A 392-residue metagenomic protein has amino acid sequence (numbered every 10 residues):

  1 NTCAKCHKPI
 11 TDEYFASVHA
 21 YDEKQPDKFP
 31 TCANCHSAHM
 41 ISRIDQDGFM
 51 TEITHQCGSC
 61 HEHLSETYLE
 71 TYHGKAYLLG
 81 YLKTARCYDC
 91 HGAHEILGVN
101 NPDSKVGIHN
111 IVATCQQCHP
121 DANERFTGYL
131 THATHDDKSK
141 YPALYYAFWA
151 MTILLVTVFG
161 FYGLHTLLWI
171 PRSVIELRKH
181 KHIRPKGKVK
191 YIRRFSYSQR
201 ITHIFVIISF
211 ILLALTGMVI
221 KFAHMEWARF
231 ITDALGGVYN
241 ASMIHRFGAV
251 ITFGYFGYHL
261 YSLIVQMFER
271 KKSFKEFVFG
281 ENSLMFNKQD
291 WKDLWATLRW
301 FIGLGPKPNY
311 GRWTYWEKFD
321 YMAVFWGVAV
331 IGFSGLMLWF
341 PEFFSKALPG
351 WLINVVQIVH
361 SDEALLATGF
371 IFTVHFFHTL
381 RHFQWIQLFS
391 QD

Functional and structural regions predicted by a protein language model:
N1-Y146, P308, L380: Inter-heme linker and motif-flanking segments adjacent to c-type heme-binding CXXCH motifs in c-type cytochromes
V112, E124-D392: Membrane-embedded alpha-helical bundles that constitute the cytochrome b-like, heme-associated redox core of multi-pass
